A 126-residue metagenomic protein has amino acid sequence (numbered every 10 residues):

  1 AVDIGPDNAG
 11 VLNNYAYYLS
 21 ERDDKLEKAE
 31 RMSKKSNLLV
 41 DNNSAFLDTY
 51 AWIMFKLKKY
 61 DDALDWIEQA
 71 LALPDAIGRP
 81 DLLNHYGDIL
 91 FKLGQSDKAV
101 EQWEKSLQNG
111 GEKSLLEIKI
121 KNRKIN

Functional and structural regions predicted by a protein language model:
V2-D3, K34-L38, L71-A72, Q108: Conserved structural position within tetratricopeptide repeats
P6, D41, D75-I77, G111: Short coil turns that delineate tetratricopeptide repeat
V11, F46, L82, L115-L116: TPR alpha-solenoid repeat register
Y17-Y18, W52, D88, N122: Residue-level recognition of tetratricopeptide repeat
R22-D23, L57, L93: Structural motif corresponding to the intra-repeat A-B loop/turn of tetratricopeptide repeats
